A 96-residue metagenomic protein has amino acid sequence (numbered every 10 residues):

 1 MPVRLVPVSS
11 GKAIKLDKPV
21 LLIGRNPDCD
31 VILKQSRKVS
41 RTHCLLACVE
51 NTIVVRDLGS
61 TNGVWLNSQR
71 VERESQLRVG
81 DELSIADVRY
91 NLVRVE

Functional and structural regions predicted by a protein language model:
M1-G11, L22, D28, V49 (+1 more regions): Regulatory inter-domain linker segments that are low-complexity and enriched for serine/threonine/proline
K15-D87: Forkhead-associated
